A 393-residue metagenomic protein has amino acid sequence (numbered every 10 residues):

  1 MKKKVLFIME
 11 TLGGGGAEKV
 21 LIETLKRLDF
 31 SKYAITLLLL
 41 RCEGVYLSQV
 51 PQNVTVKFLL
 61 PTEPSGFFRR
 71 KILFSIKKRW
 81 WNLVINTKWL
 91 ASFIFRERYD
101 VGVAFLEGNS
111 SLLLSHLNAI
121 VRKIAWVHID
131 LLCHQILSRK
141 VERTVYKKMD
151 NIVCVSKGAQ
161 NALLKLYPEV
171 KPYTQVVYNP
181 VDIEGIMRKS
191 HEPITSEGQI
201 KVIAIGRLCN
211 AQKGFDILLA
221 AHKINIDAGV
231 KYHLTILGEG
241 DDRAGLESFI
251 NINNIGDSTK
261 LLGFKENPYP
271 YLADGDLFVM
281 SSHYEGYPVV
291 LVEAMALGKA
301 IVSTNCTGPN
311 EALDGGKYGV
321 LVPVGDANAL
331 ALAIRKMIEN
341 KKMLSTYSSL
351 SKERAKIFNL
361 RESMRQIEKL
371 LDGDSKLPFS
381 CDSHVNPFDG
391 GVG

Functional and structural regions predicted by a protein language model:
F7-G15, R27-K77, L166, T174: N-terminal strand-loop element at the rim of the active site of nucleotide-sugar-dependent glycosyltransferases
E18-E23, I200-I224, D241-E247, V320 (+1 more regions): A conserved mid-protein helix/loop that constitutes part of the nucleotide-sugar donor-binding site
G158, P180: Carbohydrate-associated surface elements
E247-G263: Nucleotide-activated donor-binding/catalytic signature segment of Leloir-type glycosyltransferases, i.e., the conserved
F264, H283: Aromatic "clamp/platform" in nucleotide-sugar-dependent glycosyltransferases that forms part of the donor/acceptor
V289-E293, N305-G316, V320-L321: Short acidic/histidine- and often glycine-rich active-site loop of Leloir-type glycosyltransferases that engages
A300-S303: Short hydrophobic beta-strand element within catalytic cores of glycosyltransferases and related nucleotide-activated
G315-G316, V320-A327, K336-K341, K356: Conserved acidic donor-binding segment of nucleotide-sugar-dependent glycosyltransferases
